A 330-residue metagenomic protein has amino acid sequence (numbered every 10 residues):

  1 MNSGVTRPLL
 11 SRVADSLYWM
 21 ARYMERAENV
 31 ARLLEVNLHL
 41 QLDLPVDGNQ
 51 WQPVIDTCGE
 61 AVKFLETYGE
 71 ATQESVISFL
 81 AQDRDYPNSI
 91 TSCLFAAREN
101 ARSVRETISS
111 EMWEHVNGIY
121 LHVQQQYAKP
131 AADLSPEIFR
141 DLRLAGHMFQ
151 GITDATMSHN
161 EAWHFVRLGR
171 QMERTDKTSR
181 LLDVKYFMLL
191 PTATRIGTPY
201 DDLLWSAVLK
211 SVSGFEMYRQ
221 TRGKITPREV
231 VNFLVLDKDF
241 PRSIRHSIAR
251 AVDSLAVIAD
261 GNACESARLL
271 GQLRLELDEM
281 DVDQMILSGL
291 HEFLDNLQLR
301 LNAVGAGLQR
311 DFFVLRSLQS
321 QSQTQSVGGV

Functional and structural regions predicted by a protein language model:
M1-V330: Alpha-helical transmembrane segments and their helix-helix packing motifs
